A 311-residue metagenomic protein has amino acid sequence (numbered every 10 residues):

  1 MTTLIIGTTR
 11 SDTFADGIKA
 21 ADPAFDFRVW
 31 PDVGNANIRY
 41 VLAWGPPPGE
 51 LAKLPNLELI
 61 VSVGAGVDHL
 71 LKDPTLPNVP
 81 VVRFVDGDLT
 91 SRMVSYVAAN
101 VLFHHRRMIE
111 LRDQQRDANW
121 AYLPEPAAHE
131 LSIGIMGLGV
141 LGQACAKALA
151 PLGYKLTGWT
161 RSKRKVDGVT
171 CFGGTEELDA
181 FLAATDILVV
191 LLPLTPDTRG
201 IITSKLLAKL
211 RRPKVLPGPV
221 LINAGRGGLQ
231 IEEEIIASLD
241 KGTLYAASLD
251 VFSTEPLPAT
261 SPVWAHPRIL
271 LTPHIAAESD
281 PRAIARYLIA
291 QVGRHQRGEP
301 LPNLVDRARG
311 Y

Functional and structural regions predicted by a protein language model:
M1-Y40: N-terminal glycine-/charge-rich "phosphate-binding" loop or analogous flexible N-terminal tail
F27-N37, P48-L51, D167-A184: Short acidic low-complexity segments
R39-R112: Phosphate/diphosphate ligand-binding glycine-rich loop within oxidoreductases
A43-W44, V63, V189-L194, A224 (+1 more regions): Short, well-ordered coil/turn residues at beta-beta hairpins and beta-strand->alpha-helix junctions within
P80-F84, D88-Y96, E110-L111, E255-Y311: C-terminal helix-to-coil terminal segments
L111-A144: Glycine-rich NAD(P)-binding loop of Rossmann-like domains
P151-G168: NAD(P)-binding Rossmann-fold cofactor-contacting core
K163-P262: Rossmann-like adenosine-cofactor binding region
